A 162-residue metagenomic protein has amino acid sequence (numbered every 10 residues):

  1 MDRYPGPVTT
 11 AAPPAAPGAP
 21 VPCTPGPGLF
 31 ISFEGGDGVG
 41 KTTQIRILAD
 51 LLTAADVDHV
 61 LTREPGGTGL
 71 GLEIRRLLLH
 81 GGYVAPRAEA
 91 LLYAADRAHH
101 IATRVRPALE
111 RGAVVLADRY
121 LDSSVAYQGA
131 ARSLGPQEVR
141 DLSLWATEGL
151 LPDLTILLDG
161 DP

Functional and structural regions predicted by a protein language model:
V21-G28: Phosphate-binding P-loop
I31-F33: Hydrophobic anchor at the beta1->P-loop junction of P-loop NTPases
G38: Walker A (P-loop) phosphate-binding loop of P-loop NTPases
K41: Conserved lysine of the Walker
Q44: Hydrophobic positions on the alpha1 helix immediately C-terminal to the Walker A/P-loop
L48, L52-T53: Hydrophobic alpha-helical packing residues
A55-T147: ATP-dependent small-molecule kinase phosphotransfer cores that center on conserved nucleotide phosphate-binding segments
V115, T155-L157: Short, well-ordered beta-strand core segments
